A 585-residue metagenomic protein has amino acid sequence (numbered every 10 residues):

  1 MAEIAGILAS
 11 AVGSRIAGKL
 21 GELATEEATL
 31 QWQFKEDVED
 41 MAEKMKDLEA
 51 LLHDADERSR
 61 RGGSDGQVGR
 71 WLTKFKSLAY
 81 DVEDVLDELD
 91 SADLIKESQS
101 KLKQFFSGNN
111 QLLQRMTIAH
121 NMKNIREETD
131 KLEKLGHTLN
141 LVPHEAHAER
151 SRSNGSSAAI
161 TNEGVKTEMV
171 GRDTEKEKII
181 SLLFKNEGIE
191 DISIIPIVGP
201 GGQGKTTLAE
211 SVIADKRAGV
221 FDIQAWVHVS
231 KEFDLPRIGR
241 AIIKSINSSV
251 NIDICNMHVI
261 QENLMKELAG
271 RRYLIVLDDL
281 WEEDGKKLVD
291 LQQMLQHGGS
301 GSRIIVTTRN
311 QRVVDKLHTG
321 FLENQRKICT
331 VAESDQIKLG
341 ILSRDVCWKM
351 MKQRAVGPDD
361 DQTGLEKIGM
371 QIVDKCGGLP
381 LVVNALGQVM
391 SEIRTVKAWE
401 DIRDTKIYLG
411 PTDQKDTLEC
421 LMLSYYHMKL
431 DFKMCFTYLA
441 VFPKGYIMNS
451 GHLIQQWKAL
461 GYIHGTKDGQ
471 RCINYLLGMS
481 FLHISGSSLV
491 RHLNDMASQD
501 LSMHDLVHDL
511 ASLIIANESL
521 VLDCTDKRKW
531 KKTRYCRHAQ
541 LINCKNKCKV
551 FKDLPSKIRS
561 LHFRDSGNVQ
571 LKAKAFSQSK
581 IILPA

Functional and structural regions predicted by a protein language model:
M1-Q67, S107, K352: N-terminal amphipathic alpha-helical segments
E49-G62, I242-C255, S300-S302, V306-M434 (+2 more regions): Non-catalytic, charged helical/coil tracts that couple and regulate nucleotide-powered enzyme cores
A50-T161: Charged, amphipathic alpha-helical interaction modules
V85, S91-S100, Q104, N110-L112 (+7 more regions): Surface-exposed helical/coil interface segments that assemble multiprotein signaling complexes
E128-Q203, T207-G219, H228-K231, G239-A241 (+6 more regions): N-terminal flanking helix/linker immediately upstream of nucleotide/cofactor-binding cores
R172, K205-T206, D278, C347 (+3 more regions): Short, conserved phosphate/pyrophosphate- and ester-handling motifs at nucleotide-, phospho-/glycolipid
A214-V220, V259-L342: A conserved switch/coupling segment of P-loop NTPase cores
A225-V227, I275, L561: Hydrophobic positions in the central parallel beta-sheet of the AAA+
